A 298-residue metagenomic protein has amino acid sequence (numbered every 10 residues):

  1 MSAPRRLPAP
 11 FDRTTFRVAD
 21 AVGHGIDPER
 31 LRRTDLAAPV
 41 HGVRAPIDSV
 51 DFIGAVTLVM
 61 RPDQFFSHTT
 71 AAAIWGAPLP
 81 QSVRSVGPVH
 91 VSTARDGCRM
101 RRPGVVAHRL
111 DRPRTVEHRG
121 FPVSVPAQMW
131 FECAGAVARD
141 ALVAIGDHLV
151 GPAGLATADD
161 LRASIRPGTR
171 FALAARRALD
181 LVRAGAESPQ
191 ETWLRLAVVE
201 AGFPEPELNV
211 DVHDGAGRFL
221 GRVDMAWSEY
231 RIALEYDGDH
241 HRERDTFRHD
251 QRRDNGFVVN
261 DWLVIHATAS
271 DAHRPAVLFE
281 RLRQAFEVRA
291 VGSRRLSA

Functional and structural regions predicted by a protein language model:
M1-F171, E287-V291, R295-A298: Short gly/ser-rich loop at a beta-strand->alpha-helix junction or flexible surface loop bordering the NTP-binding
V150-A298: Surface segments flanking catalytic/ligand-binding clefts of nucleic-acid enzymes
